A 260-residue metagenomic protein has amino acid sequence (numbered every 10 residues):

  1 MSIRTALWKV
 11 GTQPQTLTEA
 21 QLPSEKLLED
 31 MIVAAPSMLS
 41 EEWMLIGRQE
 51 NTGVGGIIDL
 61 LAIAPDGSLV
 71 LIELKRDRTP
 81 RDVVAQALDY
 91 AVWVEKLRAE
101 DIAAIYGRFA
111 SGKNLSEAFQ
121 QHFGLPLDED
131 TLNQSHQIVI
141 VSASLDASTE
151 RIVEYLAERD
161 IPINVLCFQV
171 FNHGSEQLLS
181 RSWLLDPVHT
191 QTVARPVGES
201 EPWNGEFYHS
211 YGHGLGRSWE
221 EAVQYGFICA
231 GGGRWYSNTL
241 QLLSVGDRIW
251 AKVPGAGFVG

Functional and structural regions predicted by a protein language model:
M1-F227, W235, Q241-S244: Charged, terminal alpha-helix-loop-beta segments that serve as non-catalytic nucleic-acid engagement and/or assembly
A256-G260: Short beta-strand-centered aromatic/proline hotspots
